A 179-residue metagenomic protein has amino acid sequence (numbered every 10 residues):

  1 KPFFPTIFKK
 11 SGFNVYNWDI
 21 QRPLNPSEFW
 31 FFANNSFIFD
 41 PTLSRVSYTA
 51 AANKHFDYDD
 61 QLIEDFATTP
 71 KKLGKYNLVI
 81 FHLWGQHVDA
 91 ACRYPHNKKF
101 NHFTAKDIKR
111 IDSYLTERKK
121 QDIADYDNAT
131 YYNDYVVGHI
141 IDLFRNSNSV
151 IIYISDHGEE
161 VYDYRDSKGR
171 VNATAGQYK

Functional and structural regions predicted by a protein language model:
K1-K179: Catalytic domains that recognize anionic headgroups
